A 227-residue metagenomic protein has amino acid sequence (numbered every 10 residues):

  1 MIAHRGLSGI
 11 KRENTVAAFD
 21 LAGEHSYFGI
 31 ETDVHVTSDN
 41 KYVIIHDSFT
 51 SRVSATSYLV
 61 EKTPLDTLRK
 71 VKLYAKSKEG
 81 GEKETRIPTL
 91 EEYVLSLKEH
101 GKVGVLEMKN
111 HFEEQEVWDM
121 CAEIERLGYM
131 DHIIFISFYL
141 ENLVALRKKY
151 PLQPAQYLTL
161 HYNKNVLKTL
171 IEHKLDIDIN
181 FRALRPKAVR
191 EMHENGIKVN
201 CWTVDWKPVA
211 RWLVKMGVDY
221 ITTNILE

Functional and structural regions predicted by a protein language model:
M1-E227: Phosphate-group recognition and catalysis centered on beta-loop-alpha active-site segments
